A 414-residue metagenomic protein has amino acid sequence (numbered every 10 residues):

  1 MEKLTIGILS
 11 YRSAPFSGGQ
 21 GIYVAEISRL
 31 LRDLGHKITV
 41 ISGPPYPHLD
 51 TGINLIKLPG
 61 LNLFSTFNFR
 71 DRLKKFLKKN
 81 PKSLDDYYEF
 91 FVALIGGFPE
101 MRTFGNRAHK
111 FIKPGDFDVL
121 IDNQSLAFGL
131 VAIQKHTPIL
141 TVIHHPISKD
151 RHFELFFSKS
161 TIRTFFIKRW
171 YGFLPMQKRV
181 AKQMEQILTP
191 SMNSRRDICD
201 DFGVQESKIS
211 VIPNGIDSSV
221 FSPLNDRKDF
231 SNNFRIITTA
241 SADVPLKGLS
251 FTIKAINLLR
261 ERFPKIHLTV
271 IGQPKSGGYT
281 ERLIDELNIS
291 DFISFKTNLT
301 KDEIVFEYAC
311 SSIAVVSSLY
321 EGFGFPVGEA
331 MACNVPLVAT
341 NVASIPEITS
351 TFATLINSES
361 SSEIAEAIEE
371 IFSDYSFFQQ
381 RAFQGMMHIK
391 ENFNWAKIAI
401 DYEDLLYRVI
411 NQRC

Functional and structural regions predicted by a protein language model:
R70-I95, Q134-K178: Acceptor-binding helix/loop patch of EC 2.4 sugar-transfer enzymes, predominantly nucleotide-sugar-dependent
N193, G215: Carbohydrate-associated surface elements
D229-K247, I253-I256: Conserved donor-binding/catalytic core segment of Leloir-type glycosyltransferases
T280-D302: Nucleotide-activated donor-binding/catalytic signature segment of Leloir-type glycosyltransferases, i.e., the conserved
L299, F306-S311: Short alpha-helical donor nucleotide-sugar binding micro-motif in glycosyltransferases
L319: Aromatic "clamp/platform" in nucleotide-sugar-dependent glycosyltransferases that forms part of the donor/acceptor
P336-A339: Short hydrophobic beta-strand element within catalytic cores of glycosyltransferases and related nucleotide-activated
T354-S361, E370-Y375: Conserved acidic donor-binding segment of nucleotide-sugar-dependent glycosyltransferases
